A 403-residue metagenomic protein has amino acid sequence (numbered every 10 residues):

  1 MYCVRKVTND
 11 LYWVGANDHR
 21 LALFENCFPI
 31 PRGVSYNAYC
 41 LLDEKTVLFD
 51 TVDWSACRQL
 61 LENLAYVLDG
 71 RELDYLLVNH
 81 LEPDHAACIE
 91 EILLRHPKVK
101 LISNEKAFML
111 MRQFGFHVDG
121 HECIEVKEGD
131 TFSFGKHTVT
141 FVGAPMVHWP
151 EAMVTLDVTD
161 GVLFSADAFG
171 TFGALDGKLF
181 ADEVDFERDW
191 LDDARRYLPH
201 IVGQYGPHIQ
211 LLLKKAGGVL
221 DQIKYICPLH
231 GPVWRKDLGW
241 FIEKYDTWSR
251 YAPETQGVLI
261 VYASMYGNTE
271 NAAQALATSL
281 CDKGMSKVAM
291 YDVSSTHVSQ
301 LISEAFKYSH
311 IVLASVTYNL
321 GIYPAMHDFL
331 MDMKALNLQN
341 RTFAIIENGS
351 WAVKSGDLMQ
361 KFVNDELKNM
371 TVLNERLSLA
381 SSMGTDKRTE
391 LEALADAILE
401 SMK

Functional and structural regions predicted by a protein language model:
V4-Y66, V154-D157, G161-S165, T269: Conserved beta-strand hairpin/beta-sheet module of binuclear metal-dependent hydrolase folds, prominently
R5-N9, S103-A152, H208-L211: Metallo-beta-lactamase
E44, S55-I102: Active-site metal-binding motif and surrounding structural segment of the metallo-beta-lactamase
K45-V47, Y75, H137, G161-F164 (+4 more regions): Structural motif
F49-T51, L73-L81, L101-N104, L163-D167 (+1 more regions): Active-site neighborhood of phospho(di)ester-bond hydrolases with catalytic His/Asp-centered motifs
C88, T296-L301: Short acidic active-site motifs
H148-A152, D160, A168-Q204, S249-E254: Active-site-proximal loop/helix segment associated with metal-binding centers of metalloenzymes
L175, F186-I226, G231-V233, A275-Y291 (+1 more regions): FMN-binding flavodoxin-like domain, especially the glycine-rich phosphate-binding loop
